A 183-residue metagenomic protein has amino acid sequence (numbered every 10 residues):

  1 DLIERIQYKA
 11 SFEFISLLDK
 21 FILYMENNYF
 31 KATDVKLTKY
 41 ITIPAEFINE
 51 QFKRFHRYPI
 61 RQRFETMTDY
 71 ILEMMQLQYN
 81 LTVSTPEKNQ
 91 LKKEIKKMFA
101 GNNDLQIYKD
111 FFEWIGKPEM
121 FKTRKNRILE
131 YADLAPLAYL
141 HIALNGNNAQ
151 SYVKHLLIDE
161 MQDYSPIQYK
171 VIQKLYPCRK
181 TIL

Functional and structural regions predicted by a protein language model:
D1-L157, Q162-V171, R179-K180: Alpha-helical nucleic-acid-binding subdomain of P-loop helicases immediately C-terminal to the Walker A/P-loop
